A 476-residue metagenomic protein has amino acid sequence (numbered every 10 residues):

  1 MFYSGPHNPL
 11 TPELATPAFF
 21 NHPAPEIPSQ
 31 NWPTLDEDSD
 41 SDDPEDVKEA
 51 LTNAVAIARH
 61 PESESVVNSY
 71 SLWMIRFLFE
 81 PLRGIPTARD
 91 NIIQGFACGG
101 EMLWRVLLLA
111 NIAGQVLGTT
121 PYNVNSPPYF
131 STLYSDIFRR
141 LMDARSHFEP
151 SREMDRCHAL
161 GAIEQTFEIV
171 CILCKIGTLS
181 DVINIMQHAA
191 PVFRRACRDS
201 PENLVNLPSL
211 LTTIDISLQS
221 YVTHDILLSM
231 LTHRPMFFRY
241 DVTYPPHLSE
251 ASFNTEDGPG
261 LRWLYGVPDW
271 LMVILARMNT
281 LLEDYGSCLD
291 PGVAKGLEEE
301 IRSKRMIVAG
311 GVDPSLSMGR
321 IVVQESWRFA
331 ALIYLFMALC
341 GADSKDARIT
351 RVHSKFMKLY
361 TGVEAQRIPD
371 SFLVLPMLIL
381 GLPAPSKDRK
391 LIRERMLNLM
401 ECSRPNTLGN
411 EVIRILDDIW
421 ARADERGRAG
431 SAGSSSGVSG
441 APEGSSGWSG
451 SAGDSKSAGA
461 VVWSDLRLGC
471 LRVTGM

Functional and structural regions predicted by a protein language model:
M1-A97, L103: Intrinsically disordered, low-complexity transactivation/modulatory regions of eukaryotic transcription regulators
G5, F19, E202-N206, L210-L218 (+3 more regions): Cytosolic regulatory protein-protein interaction regions
E64, N68, G95-A110, L117-S131 (+13 more regions): Alpha-solenoid helical-repeat scaffolds
L103-V182, A189-F193, Q219-L227, R277 (+4 more regions): Hydrophobic/aromatic-rich effector regions of fungal transcription factors
T119, A144-H147, L281, K304-I307 (+1 more regions): Surface-exposed polar/charged interaction patches
D143, P191-D199, L399-P405: Structural alpha-beta junctions
M186-P208, T212: Intrinsically disordered, low-complexity linker/loop segments enriched in Gly/Pro and charged/polar residues
D370, V374, P383-M476: C-terminal region signature
